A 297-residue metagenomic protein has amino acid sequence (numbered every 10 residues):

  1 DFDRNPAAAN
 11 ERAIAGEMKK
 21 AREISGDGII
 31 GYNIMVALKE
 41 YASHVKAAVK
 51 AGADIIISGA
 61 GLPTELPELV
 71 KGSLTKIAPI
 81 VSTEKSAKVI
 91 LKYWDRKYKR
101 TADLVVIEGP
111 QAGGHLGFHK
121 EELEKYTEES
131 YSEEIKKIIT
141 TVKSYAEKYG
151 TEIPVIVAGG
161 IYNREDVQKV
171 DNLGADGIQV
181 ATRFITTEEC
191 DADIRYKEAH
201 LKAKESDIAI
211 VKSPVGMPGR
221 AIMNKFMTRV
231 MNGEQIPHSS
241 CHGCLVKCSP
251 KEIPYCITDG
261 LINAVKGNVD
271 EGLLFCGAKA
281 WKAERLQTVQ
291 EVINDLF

Functional and structural regions predicted by a protein language model:
D1-K148: Active-site entrance/lid segments in N-terminal catalytic domains of soluble metabolic enzymes
G59, A158-G159: Short His-Asn-centered micro-motif
A112-I156, Y162-F297: Conserved active-site-proximal phosphate/metal-binding subdomains
